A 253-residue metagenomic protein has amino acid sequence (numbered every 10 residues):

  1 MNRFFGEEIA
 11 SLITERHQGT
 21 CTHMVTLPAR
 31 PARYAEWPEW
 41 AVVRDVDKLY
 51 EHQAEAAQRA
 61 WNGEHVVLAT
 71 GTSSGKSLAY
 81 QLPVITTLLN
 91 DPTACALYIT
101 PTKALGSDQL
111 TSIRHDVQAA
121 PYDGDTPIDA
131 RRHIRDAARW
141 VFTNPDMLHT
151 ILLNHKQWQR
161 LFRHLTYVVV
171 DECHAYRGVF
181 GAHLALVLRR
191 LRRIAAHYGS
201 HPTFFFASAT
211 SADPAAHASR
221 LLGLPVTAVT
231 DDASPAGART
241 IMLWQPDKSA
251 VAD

Functional and structural regions predicted by a protein language model:
M1-E55, N62-H65: Helicase-associated low-complexity/disordered flanking segments
Q58-V66, S77-P92, R189-R192: Walker A/P-loop NTP-binding motif
A69-S74, E172-F180, L188-H217: Conserved helicase ATPase motor motifs in RecA-like P-loop NTPase domains
I85-Q109, A196-S200: Conserved SF1/SF2 helicase motif Ia
L105-D123, S219-V226: Conserved helix-turn-beta segment of the N-terminal RecA-like "Helicase ATP-binding" lobe in SF1/SF2 helicases
T126-V141, L221: Conserved motor-coupling elements within RecA-like helicase/translocase cores
P145-H149, H155-Y198: SF2 helicase catalytic motif II
A207, A215-D253: Conserved interdomain linker/interface between the two RecA-like ATPase lobes of SF2 helicase motors
